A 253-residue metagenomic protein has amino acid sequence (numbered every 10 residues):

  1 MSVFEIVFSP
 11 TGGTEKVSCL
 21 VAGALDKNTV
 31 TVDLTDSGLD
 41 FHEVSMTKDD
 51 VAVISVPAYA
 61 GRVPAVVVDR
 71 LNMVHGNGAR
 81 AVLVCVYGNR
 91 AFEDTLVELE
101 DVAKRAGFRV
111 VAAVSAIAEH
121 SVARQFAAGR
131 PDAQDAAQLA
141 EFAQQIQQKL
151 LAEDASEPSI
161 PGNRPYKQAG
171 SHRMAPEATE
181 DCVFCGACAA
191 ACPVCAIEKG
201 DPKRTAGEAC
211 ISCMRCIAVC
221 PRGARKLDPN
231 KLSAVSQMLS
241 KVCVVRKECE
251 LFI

Functional and structural regions predicted by a protein language model:
S2-D36, H42-R173, N230-S236, S240-I253: FMN-binding flavodoxin-like domain, especially the glycine-rich phosphate-binding loop
A91-F92, D181, A209: Charged, low-complexity surface patches
S159-G162, G170-E180, F184-C185, A189-A190: Reductase modules of NAD(P)H-dependent flavoproteins
A178, G186-I211, R215-L232: Iron-sulfur cluster-binding cysteine motifs and their immediate structural context in ferredoxin-like electron-transfer
